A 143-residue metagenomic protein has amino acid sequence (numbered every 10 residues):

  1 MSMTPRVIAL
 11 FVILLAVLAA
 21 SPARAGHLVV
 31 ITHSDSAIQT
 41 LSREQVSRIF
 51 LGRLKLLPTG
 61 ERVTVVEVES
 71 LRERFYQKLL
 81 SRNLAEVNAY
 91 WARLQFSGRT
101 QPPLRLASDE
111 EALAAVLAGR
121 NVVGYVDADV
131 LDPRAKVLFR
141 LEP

Functional and structural regions predicted by a protein language model:
M1-F11: Bacterial N-terminal signal peptides that target proteins for export
S2-T4, A20, I31: Intrinsically disordered/low-complexity terminal segments and short unstructured peptides
A9-A19: Bacterial N-terminal signal peptides
S21-A25: Sec/Tat signal peptide C-region and signal peptidase I cleavage site
G26-P143: Exported/periplasmic ABC-transporter solute-binding proteins
